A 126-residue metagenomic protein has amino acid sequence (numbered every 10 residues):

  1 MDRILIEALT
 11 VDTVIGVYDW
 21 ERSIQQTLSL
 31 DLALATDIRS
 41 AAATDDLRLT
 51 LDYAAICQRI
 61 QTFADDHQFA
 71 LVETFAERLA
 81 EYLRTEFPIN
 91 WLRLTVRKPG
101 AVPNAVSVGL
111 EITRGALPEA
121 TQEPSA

Functional and structural regions predicted by a protein language model:
M1-A126: N-terminal, polar/charged subdomain of small-to-medium soluble alpha/beta proteins
